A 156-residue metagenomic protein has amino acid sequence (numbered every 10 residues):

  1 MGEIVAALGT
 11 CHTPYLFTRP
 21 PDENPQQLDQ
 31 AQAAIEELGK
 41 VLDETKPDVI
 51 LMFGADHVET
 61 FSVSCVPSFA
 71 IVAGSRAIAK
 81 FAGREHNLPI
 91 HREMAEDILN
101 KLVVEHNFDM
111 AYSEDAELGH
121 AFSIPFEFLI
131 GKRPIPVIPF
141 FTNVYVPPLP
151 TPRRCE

Functional and structural regions predicted by a protein language model:
G2-K101, E105-H106, M110: A short aromatic-anchored loop/beta-hairpin motif
S113-E156: Glycine-rich phosphate- or other oxyanion-binding loops that anchor nucleotides, phosphorylated ligands
